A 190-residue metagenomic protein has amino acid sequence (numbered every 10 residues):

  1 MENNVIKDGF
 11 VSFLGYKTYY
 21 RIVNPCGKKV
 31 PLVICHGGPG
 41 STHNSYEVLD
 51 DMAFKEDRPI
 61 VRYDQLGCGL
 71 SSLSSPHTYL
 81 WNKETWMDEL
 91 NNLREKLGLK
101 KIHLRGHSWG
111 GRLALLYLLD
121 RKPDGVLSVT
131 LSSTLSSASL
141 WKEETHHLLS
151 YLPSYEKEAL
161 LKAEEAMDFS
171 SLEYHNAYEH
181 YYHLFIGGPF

Functional and structural regions predicted by a protein language model:
M1-K17: N-terminal cap/lid segment of alpha/beta-hydrolase-fold proteins
L14-Y79, L93: Conserved HGGG/HGGXW glycine-rich cap/lid loop of the alpha/beta-hydrolase fold
G27-K29, E95-K101, P123: Active-site acidic short loop of glycosyltransferases
V48, H77, S108, L135-S136 (+1 more regions): Flexible, active-site-proximal loop/turn residues at the rims of small-molecule/cofactor binding pockets and catalytic
R62-W109, L113: Active-site loop/oxyanion-hole signature of alpha/beta-hydrolase fold enzymes
K100-E144: Conserved hydrolase catalytic core segment
L127-D168: Flexible "cap/lid" loop of the alpha/beta hydrolase fold
L161-F190: Alpha/beta-hydrolase
